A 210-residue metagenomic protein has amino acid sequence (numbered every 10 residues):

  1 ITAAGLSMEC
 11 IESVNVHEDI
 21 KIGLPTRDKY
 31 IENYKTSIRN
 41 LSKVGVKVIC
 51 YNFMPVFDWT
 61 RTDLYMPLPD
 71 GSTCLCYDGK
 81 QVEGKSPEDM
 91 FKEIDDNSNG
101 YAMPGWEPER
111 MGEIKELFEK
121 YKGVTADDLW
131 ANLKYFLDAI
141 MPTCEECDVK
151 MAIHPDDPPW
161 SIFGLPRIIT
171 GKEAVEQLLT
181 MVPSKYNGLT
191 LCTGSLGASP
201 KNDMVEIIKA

Functional and structural regions predicted by a protein language model:
I1, S37, I140: Aromatic/hydrophobic pocket-lining residues that form π-stacking "cages" and hydrophobic walls in ligand
I1-I11, S42-R110: Glycine-rich, aromatic-flanked loop segments that form ligand/cofactor-binding clefts across common enzyme folds
S13, F53, P155-P158: Active-site loop/turn elements of alpha/beta-hydrolase fold enzymes, especially the short glycine-/histidine-rich
V14-E32, F57-G71, I114-V124: Surface-exposed, active-site-proximal loop segments in enzymatic domains
I22-R39, W130-F136: Glycine-rich anion/phosphate-binding loops
T26-Y34, R61-C74, I168-E176, V205-A210: Short, electropositive alpha-helical surface patch
K35-R39, C76-K80, L178-V182: Short, surface-exposed, polar/charged, turn-prone segments marking secondary-structure boundaries
K85-A210: Acidic/histidine-rich catalytic cores of soluble enzymes
